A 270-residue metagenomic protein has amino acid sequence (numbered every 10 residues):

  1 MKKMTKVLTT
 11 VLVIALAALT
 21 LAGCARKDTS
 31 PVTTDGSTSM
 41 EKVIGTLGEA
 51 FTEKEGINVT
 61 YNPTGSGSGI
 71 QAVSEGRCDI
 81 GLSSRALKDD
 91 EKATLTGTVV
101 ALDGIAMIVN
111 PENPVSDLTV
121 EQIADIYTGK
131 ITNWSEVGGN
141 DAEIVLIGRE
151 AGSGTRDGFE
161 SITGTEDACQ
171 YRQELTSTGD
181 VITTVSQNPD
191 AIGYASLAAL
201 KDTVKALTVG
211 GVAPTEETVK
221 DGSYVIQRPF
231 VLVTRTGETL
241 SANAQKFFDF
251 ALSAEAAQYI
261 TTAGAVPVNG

Functional and structural regions predicted by a protein language model:
M1-V11: Bacterial N-terminal signal peptides that target proteins for export
L19-G23: C-terminal motif of bacterial Sec signal peptides marking the signal peptidase cleavage site
A25-C78, L82-G270: Exported/periplasmic ABC-transporter solute-binding proteins
